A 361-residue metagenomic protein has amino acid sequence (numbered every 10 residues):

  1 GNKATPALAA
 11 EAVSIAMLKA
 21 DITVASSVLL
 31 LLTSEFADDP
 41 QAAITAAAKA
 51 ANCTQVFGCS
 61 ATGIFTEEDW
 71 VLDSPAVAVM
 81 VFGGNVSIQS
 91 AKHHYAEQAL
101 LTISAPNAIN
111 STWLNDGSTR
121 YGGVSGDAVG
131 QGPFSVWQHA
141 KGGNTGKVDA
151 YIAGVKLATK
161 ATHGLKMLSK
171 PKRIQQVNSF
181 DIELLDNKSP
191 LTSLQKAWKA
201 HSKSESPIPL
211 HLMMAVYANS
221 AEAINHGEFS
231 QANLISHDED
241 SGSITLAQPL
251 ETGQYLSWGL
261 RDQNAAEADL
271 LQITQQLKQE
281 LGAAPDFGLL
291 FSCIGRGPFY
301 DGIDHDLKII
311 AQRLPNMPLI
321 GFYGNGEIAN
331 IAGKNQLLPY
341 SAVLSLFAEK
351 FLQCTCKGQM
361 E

Functional and structural regions predicted by a protein language model:
G1-A37, Q41, A46-A48, T54 (+2 more regions): Small-residue-enriched flexible segments
